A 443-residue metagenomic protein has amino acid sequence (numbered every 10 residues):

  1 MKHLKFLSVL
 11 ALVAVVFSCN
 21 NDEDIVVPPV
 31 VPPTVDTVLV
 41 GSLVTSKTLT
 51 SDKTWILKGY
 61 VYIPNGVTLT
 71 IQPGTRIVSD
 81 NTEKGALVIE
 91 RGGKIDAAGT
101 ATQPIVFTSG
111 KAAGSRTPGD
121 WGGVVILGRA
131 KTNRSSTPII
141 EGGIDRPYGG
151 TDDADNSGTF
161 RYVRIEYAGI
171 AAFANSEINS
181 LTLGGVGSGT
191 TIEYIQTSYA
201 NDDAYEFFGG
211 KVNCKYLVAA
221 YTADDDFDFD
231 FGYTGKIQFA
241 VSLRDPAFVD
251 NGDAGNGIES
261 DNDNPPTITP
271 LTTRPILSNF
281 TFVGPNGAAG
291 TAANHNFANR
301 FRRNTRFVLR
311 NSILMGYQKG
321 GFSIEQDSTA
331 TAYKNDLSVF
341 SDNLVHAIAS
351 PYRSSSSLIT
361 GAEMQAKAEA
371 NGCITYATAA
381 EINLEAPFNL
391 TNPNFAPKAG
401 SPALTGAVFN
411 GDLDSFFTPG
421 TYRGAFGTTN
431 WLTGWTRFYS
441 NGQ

Functional and structural regions predicted by a protein language model:
H3-V38: Bacterial Sec-dependent N-terminal signal peptides
I25-T70, D80-G92, G99, T108-D202 (+2 more regions): Extracellular beta-rich repeat passengers
Q103-P104: Glycine-rich loop(s) and the adjacent beta-strand/alpha-helix scaffold that form part
